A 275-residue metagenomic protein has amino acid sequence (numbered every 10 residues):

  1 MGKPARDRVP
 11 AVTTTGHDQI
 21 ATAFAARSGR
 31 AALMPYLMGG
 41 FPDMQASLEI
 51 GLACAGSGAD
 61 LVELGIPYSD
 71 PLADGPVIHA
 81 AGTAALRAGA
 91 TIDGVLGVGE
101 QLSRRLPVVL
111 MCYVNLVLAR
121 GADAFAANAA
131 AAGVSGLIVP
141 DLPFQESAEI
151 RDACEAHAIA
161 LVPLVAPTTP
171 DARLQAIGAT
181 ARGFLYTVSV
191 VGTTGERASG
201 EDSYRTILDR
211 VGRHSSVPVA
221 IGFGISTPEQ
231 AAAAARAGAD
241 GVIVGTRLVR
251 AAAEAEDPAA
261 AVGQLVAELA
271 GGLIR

Functional and structural regions predicted by a protein language model:
G2-Y36, V98-E100, D209: N-terminal amphipathic alpha-helix/helix-capping segment at the start of soluble metabolic enzymes
K3-P4, V12, I207-A220, S226-R275: Alpha/beta catalytic cores of nucleotide-metabolism and tRNA/nucleoside-modifying enzymes
T14, I50, A55, L61 (+2 more regions): Active-site beta->alpha loop and helix N-cap motifs at the rims of alpha/beta catalytic domains
S28-M34, S103-Y113, C154-V165, G212-F223: Short beta-strand/loop segments at the ligand-binding rim of alpha/beta enzyme cores
M44-A53, T169-A179, I221, I225-V242: Catalytic cores of alpha/beta
D60-P71, V134-I138, P143-E146, L185-G195 (+2 more regions): Glycine-rich phosphate-binding active-site loops on the catalytic face of alpha/beta enzymes
I78-A80, L86-A88, L164, L174-R213 (+1 more regions): Glycine/Thr-rich beta-alpha phosphate-binding loop at enzyme active sites
L86-A90, L110, V134-E146, A160-T169 (+3 more regions): Catalytic beta/alpha-barrel core
